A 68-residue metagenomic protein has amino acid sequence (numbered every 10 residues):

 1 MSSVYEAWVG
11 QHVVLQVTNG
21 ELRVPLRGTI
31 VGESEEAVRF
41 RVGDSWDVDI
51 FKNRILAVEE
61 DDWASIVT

Functional and structural regions predicted by a protein language model:
M1-T68: Conserved RNA-binding domains used in RNP assembly and mRNA/RNA metabolism
